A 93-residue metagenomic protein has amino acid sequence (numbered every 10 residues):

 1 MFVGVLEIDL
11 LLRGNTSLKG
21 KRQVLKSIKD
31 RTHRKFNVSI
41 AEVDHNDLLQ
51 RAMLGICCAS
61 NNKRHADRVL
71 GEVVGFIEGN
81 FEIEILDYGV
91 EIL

Functional and structural regions predicted by a protein language model:
V3, A41-N62, E91: Short, charge-patterned binding micro-sites
G4-G14, L18: Short glycine-/aliphatic-rich beta-strand segments at the starts of folded cytosolic domains
K21: C-terminal binding/interaction regions
I40-A41, L86: Short structured motifs
C58-L93: C-terminal structural segments of small proteins and small subunits
